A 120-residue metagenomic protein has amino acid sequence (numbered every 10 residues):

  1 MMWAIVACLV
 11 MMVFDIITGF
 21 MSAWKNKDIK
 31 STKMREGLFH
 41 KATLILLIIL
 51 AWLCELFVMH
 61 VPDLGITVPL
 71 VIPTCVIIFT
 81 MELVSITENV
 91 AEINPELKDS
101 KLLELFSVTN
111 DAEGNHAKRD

Functional and structural regions predicted by a protein language model:
M1-W3, F57-V68: Helix-coil boundary and interhelical linker segments in multi-pass alpha-helical membrane proteins
A4-A7, K41, I66-I77: Alpha-helical transmembrane segments
A7-K33: Membrane-interface helix-loop junction between the first two transmembrane segments
C8-T18, L44-W52, T74-S85: Alpha-helical transmembrane segments of multi-pass membrane proteins
A23-S31, L56, H60, I93 (+1 more regions): Transmembrane helix-loop junctions in multipass membrane proteins, especially transporters and channels
D28-L44: Juxtamembrane helix-capping/reentrant segments at transmembrane boundaries
L47-F57, E113-A117: Hydrophobic alpha-helical transmembrane segments in multi-pass integral membrane proteins
T80-D120: Membrane-proximal cytosolic segments adjacent to transmembrane helices
